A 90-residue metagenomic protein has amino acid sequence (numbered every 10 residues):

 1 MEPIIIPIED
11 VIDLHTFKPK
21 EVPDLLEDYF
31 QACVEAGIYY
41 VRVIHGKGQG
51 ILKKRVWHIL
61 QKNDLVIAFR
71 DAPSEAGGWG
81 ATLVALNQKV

Functional and structural regions predicted by a protein language model:
M1-V90: Long, charged, low-complexity intrinsically disordered regions
